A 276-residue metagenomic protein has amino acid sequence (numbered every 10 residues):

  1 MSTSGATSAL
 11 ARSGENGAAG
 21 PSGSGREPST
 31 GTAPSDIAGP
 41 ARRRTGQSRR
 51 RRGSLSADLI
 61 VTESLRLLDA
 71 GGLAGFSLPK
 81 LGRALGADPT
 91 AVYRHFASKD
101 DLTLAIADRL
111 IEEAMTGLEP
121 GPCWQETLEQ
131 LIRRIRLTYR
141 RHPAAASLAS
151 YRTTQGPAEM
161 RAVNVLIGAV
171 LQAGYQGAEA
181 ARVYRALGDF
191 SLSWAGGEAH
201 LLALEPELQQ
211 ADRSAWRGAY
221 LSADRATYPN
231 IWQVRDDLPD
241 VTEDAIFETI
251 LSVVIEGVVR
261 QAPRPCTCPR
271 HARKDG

Functional and structural regions predicted by a protein language model:
M1-K80, A84, A97-L104: Basic, helix-initiating cap at the start of DNA-binding domains
M1-R44, H200-G276: C-terminal peripheral helix-coil segments that are non-catalytic and often amphipathic
L59-R66, A70, D101-G117, E126-R134 (+1 more regions): Alpha-helical structural segments
D69, I111, M115, R136-R140 (+3 more regions): Short amphipathic alpha-helical interface segments enriched in basic and hydrophobic/aromatic residues, used as
G86-F96: Short hydrophobic/aromatic patch on the recognition helix
T116-R161, G177-A180, Y184: Hydrophobic alpha-helical connector segments
A162-F190, W194-R217, P239, V258-A262: Hydrophobic alpha-helical bundle segments that form small-molecule/ligand-binding pockets
